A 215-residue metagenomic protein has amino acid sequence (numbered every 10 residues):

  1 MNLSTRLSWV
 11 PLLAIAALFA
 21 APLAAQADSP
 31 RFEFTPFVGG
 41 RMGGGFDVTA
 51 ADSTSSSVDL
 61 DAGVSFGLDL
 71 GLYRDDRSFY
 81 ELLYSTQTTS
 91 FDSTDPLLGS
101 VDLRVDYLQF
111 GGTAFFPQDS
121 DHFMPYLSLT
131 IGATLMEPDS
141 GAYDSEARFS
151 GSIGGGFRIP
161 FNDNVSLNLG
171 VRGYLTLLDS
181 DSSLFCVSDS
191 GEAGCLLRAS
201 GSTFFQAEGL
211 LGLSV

Functional and structural regions predicted by a protein language model:
M1-P30: Cleavable N-terminal export/targeting peptides
A25-R74, P138, Q206-S214: Short glycine/proline- and aromatic-enriched beta-strand/turn motifs that initiate or cap beta-hairpins
S29, D69-G151, I159-F161, N168 (+1 more regions): Gram-negative (and chloroplast) outer-membrane scaffold detector with strong preference for beta-barrel transmembrane
G43-V48, T89-D92, M136-P138, L178-D181: Short acidic/His/Gly/Ser-rich catalytic and metal-binding motifs that mark active-site loops of diverse hydrolases
A50-S55, L97-L103, Y143-R148, L184-E192: Flexible, surface-exposed loop regions and adjacent strand-edge segments of Gram-negative outer-membrane beta-barrel
S56-G63, S100-D102, G194-F205: Glycine-rich, flexible loop segments associated with nucleotide phosphate handling
N162-V215: Predominantly the C-terminal beta-signal and adjacent terminal strand-loop region of outer-membrane beta-barrel
